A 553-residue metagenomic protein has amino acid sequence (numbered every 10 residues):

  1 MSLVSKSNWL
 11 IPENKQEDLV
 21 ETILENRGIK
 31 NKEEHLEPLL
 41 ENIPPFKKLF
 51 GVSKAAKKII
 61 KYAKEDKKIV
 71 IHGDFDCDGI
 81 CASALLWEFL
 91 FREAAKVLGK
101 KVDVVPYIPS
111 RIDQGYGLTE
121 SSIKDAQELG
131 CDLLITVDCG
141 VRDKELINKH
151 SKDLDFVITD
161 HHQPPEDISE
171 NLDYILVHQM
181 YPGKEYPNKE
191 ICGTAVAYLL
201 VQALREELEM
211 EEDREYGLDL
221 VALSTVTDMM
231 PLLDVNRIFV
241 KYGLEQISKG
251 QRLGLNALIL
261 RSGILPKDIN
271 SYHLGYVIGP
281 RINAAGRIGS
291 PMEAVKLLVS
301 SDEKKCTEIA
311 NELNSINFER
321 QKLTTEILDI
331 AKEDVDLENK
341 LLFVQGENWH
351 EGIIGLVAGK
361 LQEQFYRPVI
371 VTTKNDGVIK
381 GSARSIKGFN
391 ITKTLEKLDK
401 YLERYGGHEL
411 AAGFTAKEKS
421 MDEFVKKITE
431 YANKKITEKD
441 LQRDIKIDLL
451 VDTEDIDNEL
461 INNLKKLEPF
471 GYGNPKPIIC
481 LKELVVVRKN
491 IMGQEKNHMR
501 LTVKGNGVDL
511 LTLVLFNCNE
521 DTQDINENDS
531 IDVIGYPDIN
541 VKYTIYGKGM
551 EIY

Functional and structural regions predicted by a protein language model:
M1: Interfaces and regulatory segments of ATP-dependent nucleotide/adenylate/phosphodiester-chemistry enzymes
S5, E65, K305-I309, S315-V344 (+1 more regions): Mid-to-C-terminal polyanion-binding domains and interfaces
K6-L133, S151-D153, N171-L172, R205-E423 (+1 more regions): Hydrophobic helix-and-loop "lid/oligomerization" segment in the mid-to-C-terminal part of catalytic domains
G79, I112-D113, C139-D143, K542: Acidic, metal-coordinating catalytic cores used for nucleic-acid/nucleotide bond scission and strand-transfer chemistry
Y116-G117, D138-C139, L515-F516: Short gly/ser/thr-rich secondary-structure transition/capping motifs
K124-E190, T194, Y198-E207, L233: Active-site cavity-forming subdomains of large catalytic enzyme subunits
H161-H162, H350, H408, H498: Histidine-centered active-site/metal-ligand motif
A195, G355, G359, V533: Short alpha-helical basic/polar micro-motif
